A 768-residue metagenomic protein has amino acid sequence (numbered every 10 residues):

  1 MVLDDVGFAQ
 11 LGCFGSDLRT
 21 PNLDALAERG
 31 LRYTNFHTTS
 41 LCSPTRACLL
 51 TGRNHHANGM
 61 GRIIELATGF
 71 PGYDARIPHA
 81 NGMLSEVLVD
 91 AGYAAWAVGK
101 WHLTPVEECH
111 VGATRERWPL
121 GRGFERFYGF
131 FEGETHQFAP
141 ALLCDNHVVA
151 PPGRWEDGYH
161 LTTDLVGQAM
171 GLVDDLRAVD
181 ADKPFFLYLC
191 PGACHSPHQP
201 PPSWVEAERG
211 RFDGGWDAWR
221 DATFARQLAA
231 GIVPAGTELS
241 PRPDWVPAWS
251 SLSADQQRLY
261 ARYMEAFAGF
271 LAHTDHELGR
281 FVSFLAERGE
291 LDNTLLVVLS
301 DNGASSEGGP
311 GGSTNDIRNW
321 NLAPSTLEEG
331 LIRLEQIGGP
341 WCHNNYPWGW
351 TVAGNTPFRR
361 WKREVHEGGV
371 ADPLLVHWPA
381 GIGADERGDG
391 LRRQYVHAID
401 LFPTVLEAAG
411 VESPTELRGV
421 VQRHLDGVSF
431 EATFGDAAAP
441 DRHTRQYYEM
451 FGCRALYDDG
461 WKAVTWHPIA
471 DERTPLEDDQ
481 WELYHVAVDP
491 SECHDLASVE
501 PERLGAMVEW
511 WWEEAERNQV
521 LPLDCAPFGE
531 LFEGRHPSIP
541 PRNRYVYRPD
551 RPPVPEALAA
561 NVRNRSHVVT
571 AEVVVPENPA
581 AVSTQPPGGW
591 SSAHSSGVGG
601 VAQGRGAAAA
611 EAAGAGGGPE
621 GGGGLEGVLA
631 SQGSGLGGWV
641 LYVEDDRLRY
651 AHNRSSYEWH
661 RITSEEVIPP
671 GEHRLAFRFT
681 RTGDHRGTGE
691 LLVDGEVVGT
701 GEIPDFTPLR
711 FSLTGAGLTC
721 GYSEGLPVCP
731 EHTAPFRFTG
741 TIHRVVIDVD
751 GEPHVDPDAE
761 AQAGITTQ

Functional and structural regions predicted by a protein language model:
M1-E477, W481, P490-E509, L523 (+9 more regions): Formylglycine-dependent sulfatase
H55, V488, D750-P753: Acidic glycine-/aspartate-rich tracts in secreted/extracellular proteins
D174, G279, E509-W512, E516 (+1 more regions): A short, amphipathic alpha-helical segment
L187, L374-V376, L456, A463 (+5 more regions): Short beta-strand motif preference
P202, N293-T294, P310-G312, L391-Q394 (+8 more regions): Composition- and surface-driven signal marking solvent-exposed, interaction-prone regions in large proteins
W466, E482-V488, E500-R517, D694-R710: C-terminal, active-site-flanking charged/polar segments
P522-A580, V601-G604, G618-Q768: Extracellular glycan-associated modules
